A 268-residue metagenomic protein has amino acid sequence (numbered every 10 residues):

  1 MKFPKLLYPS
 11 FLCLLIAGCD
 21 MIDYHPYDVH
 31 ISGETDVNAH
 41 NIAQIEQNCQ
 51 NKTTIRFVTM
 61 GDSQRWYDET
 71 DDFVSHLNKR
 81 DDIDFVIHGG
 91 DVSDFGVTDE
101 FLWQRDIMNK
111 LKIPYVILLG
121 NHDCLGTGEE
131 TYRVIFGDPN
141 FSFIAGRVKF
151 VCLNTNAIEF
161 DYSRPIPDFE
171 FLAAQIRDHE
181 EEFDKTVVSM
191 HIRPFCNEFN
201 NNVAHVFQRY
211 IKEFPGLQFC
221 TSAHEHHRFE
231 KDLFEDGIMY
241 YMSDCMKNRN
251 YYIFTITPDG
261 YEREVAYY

Functional and structural regions predicted by a protein language model:
M1-L7: Bacterial N-terminal signal peptides that target proteins for export
F11-L12: Hydrophobic helical h-region of N-terminal Sec-dependent signal peptides in bacterial secretory/periplasmic proteins
L15-G18: C-terminal motif of bacterial Sec signal peptides marking the signal peptidase cleavage site
D20-W103: N-terminal active-site segment of His-dependent metallophosphoesterases
P26-E34, Q47-Q50, A173-P194, M242: Active-site-proximal loop/helix segment associated with metal-binding centers of metalloenzymes
D36, T98-K185, V203-G216, E230-V265: Extended active-site neighborhood of metal-dependent phosphoesterases/phosphodiesterases
T59-G61, F85-D91, Y115-N121, V187-H191 (+2 more regions): Active-site neighborhood of phospho(di)ester-bond hydrolases with catalytic His/Asp-centered motifs
V92, N156-S163, R193-N197: Surface-exposed cleft-lining segments at the edges of enzyme active sites
